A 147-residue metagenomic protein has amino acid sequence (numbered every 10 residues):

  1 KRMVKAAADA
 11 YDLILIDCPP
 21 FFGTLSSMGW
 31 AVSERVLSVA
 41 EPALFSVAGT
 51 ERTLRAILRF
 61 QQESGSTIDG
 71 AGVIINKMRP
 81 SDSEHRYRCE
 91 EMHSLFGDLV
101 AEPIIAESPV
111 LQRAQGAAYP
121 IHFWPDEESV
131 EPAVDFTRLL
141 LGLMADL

Functional and structural regions predicted by a protein language model:
R2-P103: Conserved catalytic-core segment of NTP-binding enzymes
T53, F136-L139: Hydrophobic residues within well-ordered alpha-helices
S64-G65, S83-E84, G116-F123, L147: A general structural signal for short secondary-structure boundary/capping elements
R88, E107, P132-D135: Alpha-helical structural motif
E107-Q115: Short, glycine-rich, amphipathic interfacial segments at transmembrane boundaries or analogous
A114-T137: C-terminal boundary of histidine-terminating zinc-finger modules
R138-L147: C-terminal alpha-helix
